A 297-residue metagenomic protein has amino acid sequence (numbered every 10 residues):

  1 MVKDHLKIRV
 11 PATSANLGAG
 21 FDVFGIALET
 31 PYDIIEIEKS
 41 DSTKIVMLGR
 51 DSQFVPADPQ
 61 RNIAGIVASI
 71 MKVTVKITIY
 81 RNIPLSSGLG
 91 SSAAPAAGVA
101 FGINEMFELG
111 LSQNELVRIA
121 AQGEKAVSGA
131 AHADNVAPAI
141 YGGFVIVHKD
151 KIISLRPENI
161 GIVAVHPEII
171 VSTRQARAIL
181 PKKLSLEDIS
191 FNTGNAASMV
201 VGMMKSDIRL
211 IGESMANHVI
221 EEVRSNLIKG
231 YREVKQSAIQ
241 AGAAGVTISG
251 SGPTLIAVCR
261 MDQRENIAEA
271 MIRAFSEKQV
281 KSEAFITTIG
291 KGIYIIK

Functional and structural regions predicted by a protein language model:
M1-S87, E105, L109-L111, Y141-G142 (+1 more regions): ATP-binding N-lobe of GHMP and related small-molecule kinases
M1-V2, S14-N16, I26-E29, S128-A131 (+5 more regions): Solvent-exposed alpha-helices and their adjacent loops that cap or buttress functional pockets in soluble metabolic
A12, T30, D41, H166-V171 (+3 more regions): Glycine-rich beta-alpha junction loops
E38, P138-K149, A257-R260, I296-K297: Short beta-strand-to-turn element immediately C-terminal to the catalytic PLP-Schiff-base lysine in fold type I
V73-K151: Gly/Ser-rich oxyanion-binding loop with an adjacent helix/lid that shapes the negatively charged ligand pocket
P157-Q236, Q240: Acyltransferase
M203-K297: Glycine-rich, charge-dense phosphate/pyrophosphate-binding loop(s) and the adjacent flexible "lid"/catalytic subdomain
